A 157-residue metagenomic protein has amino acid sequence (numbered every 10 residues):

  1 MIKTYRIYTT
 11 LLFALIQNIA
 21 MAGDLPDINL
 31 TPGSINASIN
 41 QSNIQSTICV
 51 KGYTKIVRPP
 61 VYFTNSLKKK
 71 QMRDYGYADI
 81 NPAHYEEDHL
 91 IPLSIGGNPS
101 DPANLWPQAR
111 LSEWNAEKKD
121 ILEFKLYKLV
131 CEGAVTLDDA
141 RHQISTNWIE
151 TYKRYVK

Functional and structural regions predicted by a protein language model:
I2-Y85, S94-K157: Nuclease and nuclease-like effector domains acting on nucleic acids or nucleotide cofactors
